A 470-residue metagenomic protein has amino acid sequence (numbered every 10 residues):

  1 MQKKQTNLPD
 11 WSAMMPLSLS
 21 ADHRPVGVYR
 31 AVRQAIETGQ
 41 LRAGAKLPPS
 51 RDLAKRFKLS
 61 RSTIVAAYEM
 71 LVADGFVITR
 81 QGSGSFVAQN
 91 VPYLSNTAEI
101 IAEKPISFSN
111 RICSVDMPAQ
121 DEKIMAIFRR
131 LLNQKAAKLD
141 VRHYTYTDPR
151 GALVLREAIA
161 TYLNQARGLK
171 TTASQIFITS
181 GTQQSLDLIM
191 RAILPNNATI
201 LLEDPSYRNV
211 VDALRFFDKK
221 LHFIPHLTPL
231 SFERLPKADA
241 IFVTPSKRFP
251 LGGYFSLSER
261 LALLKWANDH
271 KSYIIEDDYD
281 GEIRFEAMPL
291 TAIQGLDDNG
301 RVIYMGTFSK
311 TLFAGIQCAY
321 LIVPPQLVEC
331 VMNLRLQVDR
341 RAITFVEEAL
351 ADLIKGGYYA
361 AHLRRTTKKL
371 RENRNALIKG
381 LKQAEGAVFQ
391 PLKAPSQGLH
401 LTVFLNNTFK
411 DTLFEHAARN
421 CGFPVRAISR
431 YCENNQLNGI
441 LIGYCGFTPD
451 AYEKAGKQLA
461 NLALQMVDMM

Functional and structural regions predicted by a protein language model:
M1-K135, L139-Y144, L155, M332 (+9 more regions): N-terminal basic, amphipathic alpha-helical segments
G82, L296-C330: Active-site PLP attachment segment
S114-V115, F223-P225, F242-T244, I275-D278 (+4 more regions): Short beta-strand segments
P118, P245-F249, K310: Short glycine-rich anion-binding loops that position phosphate/pyrophosphate groups of nucleotides and phosphorylated
R142-H270, I275, E282-I283, M288-D297 (+3 more regions): Conserved core of the PLP fold type I
I159, Y320, E348-K355: Helix-loop "lid/cap" segments that line or gate small-molecule binding pockets
P205-N209, I428-E433: Short, polar loop motifs at secondary-structure junctions
P325-C330, Y359-A360, T408: Short helix-loop capping/hinge motifs at secondary-structure junctions, enriched in acidic/polar residues
